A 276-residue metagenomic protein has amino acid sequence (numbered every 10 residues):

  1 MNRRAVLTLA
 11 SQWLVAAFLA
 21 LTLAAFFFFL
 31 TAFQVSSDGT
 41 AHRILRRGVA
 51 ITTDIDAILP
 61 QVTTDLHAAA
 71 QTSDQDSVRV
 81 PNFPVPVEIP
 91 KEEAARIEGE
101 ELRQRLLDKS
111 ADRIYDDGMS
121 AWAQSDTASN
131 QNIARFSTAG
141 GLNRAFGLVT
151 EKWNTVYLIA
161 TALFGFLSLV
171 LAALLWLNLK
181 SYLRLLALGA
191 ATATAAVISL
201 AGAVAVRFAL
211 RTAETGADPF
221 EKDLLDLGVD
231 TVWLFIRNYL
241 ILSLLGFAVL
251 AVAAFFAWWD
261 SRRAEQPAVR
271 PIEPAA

Functional and structural regions predicted by a protein language model:
M1-T40, F255: N-terminal pre-first-transmembrane soluble regions of secretory-pathway and organelle membrane proteins
N2-L14, N154-T215, A254-P271: Juxtamembrane interface at the cytosolic side of transmembrane helices
L7-L21, F27, I58-F83, A145-K180: Alpha-helical transmembrane segments and their immediate interhelical/interface regions in integral membrane proteins
A25-T64, L183-G189, V197-A217: Membrane-helix exit/juxtamembrane interface segments
H42-G147: Long, solvent-exposed extracytoplasmic domains/loops
R105-W176, L200-F220: Membrane-proximal, non-transmembrane alpha-helical segments
A191-L245: Membrane-proximal extracellular juxtamembrane segment immediately upstream of a following transmembrane helix
G228-A276: Terminal transmembrane helical module of multi-pass membrane proteins
